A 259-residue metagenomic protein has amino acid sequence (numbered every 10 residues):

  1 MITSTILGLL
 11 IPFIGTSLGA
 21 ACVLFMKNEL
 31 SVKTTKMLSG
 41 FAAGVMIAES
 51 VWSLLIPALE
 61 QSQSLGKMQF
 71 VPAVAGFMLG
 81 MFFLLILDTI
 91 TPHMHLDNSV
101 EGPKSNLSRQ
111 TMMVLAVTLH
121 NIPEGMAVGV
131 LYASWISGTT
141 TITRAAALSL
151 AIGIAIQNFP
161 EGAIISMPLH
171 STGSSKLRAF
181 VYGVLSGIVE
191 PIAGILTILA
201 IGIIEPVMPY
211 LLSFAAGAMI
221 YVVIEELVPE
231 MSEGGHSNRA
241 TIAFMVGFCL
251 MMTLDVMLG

Functional and structural regions predicted by a protein language model:
M1-G259: Intrinsically disordered, metal-sensing/regulatory segments
